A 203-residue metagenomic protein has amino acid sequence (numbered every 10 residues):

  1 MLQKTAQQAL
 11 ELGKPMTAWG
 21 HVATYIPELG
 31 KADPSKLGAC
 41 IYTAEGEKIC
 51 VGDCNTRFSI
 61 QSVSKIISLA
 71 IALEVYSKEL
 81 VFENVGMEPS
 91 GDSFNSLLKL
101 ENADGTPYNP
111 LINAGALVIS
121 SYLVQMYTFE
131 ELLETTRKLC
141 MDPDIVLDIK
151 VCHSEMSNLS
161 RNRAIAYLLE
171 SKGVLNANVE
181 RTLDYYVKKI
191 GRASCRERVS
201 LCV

Functional and structural regions predicted by a protein language model:
M1-G20, A72-Y185: Active-site-adjacent helix/loop patches that line small-molecule binding or acyl-intermediate pockets
M1-K4, A18, V22-D33, R57-I67 (+1 more regions): Non-catalytic interaction/Regulatory regions outside core domains
K14-V51: A short, well-structured edge-of-sheet supersecondary motif
G46, S59-F82, C202: Active-site SXXK
C54: Active-site-proximal cofactor/substrate-binding loop regions of enzyme domains
Q61-S64, P110-A114, S194: Aromatic- and histidine-enriched alpha-helix N-cap/loop-to-helix transition segments that scaffold the rims
I190-V203: Residue-level detector of conserved catalytic or cofactor/ligand-binding positions in enzyme active sites
